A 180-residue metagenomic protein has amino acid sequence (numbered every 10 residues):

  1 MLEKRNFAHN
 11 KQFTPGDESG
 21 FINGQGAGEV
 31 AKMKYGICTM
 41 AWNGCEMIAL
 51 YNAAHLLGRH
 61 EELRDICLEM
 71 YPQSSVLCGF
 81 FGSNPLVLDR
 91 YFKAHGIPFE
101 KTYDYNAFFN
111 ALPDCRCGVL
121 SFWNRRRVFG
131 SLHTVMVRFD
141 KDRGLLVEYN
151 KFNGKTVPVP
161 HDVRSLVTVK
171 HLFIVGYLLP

Functional and structural regions predicted by a protein language model:
M1-L77: Active-site-adjacent structural segments surrounding the nucleophilic cysteine of cysteine proteases and isopeptidases
H55-L56, H60-L179: Conserved active-site-adjacent core of cysteine acyl-enzyme catalytic domains
